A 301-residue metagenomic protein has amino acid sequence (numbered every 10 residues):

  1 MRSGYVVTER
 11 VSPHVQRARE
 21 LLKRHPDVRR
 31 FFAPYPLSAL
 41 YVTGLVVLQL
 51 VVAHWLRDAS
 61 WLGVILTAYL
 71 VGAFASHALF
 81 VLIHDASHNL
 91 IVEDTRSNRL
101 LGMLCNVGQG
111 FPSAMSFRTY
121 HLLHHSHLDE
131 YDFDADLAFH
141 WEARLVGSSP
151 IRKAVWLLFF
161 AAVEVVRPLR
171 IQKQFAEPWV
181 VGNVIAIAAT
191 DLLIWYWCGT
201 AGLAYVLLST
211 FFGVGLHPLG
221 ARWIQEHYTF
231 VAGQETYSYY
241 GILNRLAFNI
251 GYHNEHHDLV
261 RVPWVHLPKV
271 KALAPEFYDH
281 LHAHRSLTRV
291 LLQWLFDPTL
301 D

Functional and structural regions predicted by a protein language model:
M1-G72, V107-Y205, V265-D301: Non-catalytic, topology-defining segments of multipass membrane proteins
H54, V92-E93, F133, E235 (+2 more regions): Short, function-defining helix-loop hinge/capping sites that tune catalysis or transport
A73-I83, M115, A161-V165, V206-V231 (+1 more regions): Transmembrane alpha-helical segments that form the membrane-embedded catalytic/substrate-channel core of multi-pass
L79-H88, F117-D129, W223-T229, L246-V262 (+1 more regions): Histidine-centered catalytic micro-motifs
L82-L101, F133-A138: Aspartate-rich (DDxxD/NDxxD/DxxxD) Mg2+/diphosphate-binding motifs and their adjoining helix-loop segments
V92-L100, S116, F212, H266: Short acidic-hydrophobic sequence patches enriched in Asp/Glu that either
R99-V107, E235-A247: Membrane-cytosol interface motif
